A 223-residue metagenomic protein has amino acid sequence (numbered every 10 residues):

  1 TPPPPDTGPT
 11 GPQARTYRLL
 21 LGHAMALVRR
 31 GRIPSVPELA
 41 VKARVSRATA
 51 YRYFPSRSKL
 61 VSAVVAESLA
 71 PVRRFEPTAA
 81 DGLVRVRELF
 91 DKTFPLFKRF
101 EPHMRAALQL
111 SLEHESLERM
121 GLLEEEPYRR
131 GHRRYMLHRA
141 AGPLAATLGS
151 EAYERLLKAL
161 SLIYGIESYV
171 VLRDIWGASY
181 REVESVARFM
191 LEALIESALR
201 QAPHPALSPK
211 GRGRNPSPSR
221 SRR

Functional and structural regions predicted by a protein language model:
T1-R44, S58-K59: Basic, helix-initiating cap at the start of DNA-binding domains
M25-R29, I33, S62-K92: Amphipathic alpha-helical linker/stalk segments
R44-F54: Short hydrophobic/aromatic patch on the recognition helix
F54, V64-V65, A187: DNA major-groove recognition helix of helix-turn-helix
V86-E118, L123-Y128: Helical hydrophobic small-molecule/effector-binding pocket
R99, S116-K158, S185, F189-E196: Amphipathic alpha-helical packing segments from all-alpha helical-bundle domains
L157-A178, A193-Q201: Amphipathic C-terminal alpha-helical segment
Q201-R223: Intrinsic disorder/low-complexity segments
